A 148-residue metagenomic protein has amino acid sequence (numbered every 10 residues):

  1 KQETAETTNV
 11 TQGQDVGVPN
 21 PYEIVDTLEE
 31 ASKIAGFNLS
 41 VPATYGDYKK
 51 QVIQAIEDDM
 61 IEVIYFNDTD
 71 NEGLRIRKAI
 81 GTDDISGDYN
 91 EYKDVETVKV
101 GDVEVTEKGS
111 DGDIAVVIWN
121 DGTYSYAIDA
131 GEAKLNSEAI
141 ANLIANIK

Functional and structural regions predicted by a protein language model:
K1-T7: Gram-positive cell-envelope targeting signals
N9-A115, N120-D121: Short, solvent-exposed recognition patches
G122, A127-K148: Surface-exposed amphipathic alpha-helical segments
